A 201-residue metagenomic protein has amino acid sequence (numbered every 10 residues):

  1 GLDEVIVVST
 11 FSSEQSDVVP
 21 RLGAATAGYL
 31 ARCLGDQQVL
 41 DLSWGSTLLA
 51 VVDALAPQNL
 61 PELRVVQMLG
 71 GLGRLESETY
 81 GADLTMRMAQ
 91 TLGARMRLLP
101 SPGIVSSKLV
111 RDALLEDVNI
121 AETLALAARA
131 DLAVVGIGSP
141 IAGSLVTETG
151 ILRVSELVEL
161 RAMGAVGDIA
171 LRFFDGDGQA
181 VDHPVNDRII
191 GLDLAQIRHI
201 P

Functional and structural regions predicted by a protein language model:
G1-K108: N-terminal active-site beta-alpha-beta segment that forms phosphate/nucleotide-binding and substrate-recognition loops
G71-P201: Conserved phosphate- and dinucleotide-binding cores of soluble alpha/beta proteins, encompassing both enzyme active
